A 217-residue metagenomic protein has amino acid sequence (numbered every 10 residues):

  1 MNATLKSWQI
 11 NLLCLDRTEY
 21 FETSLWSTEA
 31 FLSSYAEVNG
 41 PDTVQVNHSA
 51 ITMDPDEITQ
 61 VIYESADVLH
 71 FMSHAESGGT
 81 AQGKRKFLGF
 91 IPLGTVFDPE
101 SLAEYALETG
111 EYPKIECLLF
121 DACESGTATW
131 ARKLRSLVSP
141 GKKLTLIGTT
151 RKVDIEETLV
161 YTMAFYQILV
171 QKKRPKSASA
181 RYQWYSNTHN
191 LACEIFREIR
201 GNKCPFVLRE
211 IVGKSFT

Functional and structural regions predicted by a protein language model:
M1-D98, F120: A domain-level signal for caspase-like cysteine endopeptidase catalytic cores and their zymogen-processing architecture
P41, Y112-P113, P140-G141: Short, well-ordered coil/turn elements that cap or connect secondary structure elements
M53-P55, L102, T127-W130: Amphipathic coiled-coil/heptad-repeat helices and related helical stalk/stem segments that mediate oligomerization
E57-I58, L102, A106, F165: Generic hydrophobic alpha-helical segments
E64, Y105-G110, K133-P140: Mature extracellular/periplasmic domains of secretome proteins
S65-L69, I115, K143: Local beta-strand N-terminus motif with an aromatic residue
L93-D121: Caspase-like (clan CD) cysteine peptidase catalytic core
C117-T217: Active-site-proximal C-terminal subdomain of hydrolase catalytic domains
